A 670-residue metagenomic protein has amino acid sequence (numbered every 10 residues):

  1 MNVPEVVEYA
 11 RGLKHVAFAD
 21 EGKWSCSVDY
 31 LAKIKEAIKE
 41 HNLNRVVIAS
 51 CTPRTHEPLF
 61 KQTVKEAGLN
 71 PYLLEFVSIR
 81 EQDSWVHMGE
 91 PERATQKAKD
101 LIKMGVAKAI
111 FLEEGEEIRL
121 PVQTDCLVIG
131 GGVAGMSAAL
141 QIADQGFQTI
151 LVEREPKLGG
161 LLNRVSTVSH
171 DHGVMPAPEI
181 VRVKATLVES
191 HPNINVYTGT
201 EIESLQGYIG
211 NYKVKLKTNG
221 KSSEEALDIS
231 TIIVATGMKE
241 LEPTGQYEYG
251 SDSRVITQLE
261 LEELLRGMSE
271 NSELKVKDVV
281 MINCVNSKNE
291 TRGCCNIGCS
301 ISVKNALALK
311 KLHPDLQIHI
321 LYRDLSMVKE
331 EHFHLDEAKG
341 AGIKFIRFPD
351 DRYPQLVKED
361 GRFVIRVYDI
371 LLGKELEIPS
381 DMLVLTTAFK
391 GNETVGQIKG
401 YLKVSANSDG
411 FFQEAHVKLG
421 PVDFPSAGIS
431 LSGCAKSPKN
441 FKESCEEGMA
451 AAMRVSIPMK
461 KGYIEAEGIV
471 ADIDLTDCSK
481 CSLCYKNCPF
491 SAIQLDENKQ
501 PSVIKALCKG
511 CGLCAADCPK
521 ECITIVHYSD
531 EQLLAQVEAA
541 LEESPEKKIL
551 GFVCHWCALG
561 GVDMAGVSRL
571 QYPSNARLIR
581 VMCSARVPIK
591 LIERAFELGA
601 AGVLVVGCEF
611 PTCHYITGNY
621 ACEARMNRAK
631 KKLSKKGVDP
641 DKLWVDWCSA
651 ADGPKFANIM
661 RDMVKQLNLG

Functional and structural regions predicted by a protein language model:
M1-K548, V553-V567, Q571-I589, L598-T617 (+1 more regions): Residues forming the flavin
F345-F348, C648-G670: C-terminal functional segments of enzyme domains
